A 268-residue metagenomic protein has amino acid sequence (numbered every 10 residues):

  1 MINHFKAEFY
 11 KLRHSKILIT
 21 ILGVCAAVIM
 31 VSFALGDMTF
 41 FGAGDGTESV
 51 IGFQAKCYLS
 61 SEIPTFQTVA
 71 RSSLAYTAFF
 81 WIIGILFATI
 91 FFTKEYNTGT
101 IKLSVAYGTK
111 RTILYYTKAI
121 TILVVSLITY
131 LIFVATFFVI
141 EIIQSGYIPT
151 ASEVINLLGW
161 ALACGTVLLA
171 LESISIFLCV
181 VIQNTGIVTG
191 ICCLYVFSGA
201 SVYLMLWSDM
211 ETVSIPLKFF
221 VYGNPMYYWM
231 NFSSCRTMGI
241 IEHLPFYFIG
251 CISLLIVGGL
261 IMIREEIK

Functional and structural regions predicted by a protein language model:
M1-C25: Aromatic- and glycine-rich beta-strand/loop motifs that create alpha-glucan
K11, F248-K268: Junction motif at the cytosolic side of a transmembrane helix
K16-T20, I113, I187: Residue-level recognition of membrane-helix boundary sites in multi-pass small-molecule transporters
I21-V28, I187-G199, L217-F220: Central hydrophobic cores of alpha-helical transmembrane segments in multi-pass integral membrane proteins
C25-F91, Y115-Q183, F197-S201, S208 (+1 more regions): Secretory targeting signals
F87-Y107, R111-T112, A119: Transmembrane helix boundary and interhelical loop/hinge segments in multi-pass membrane proteins
